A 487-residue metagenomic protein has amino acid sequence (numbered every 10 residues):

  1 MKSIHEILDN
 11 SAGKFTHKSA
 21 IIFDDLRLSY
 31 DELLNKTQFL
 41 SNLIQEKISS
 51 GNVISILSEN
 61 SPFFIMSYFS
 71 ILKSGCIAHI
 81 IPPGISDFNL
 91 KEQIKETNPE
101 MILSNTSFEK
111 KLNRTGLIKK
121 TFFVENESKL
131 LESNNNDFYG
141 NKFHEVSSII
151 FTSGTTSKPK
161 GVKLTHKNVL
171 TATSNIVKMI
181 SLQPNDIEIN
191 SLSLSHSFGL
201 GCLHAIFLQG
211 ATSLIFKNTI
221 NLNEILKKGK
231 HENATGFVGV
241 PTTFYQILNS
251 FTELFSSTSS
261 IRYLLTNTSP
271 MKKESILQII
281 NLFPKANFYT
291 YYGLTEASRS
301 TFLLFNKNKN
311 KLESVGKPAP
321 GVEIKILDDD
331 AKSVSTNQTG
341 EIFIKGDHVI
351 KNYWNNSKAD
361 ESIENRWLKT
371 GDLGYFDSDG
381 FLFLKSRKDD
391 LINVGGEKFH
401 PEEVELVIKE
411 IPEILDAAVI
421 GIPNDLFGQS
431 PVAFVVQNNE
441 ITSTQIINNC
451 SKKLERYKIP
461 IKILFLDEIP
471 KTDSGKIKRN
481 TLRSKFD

Functional and structural regions predicted by a protein language model:
H17-S19, S133-F151, S157-K158, S181-I187: Conserved pre-ATP/AMP-binding loop-to-beta segment of ANL
L26, S41-I85, S191: Conserved AMP-binding/adenylate-forming
S29-D31, S147-T171: Conserved AMP-binding A3 loop
L33-N42, V162-Q183, S191: Conserved structural elements of the adenylate-forming
F64, I85, G346, K351-N352 (+4 more regions): AMP-binding/adenylate-forming catalytic core of the ANL superfamily
L170-I187, S195-G236, S250: Conserved AMP-binding/adenylation subdomain of ANL enzymes
A234-G239, L248-N310, E323: Gly/Ser/Thr-rich phosphate-binding loop
K317-G321, K332-S362, E397-F399: Conserved ATP/PPi-binding loop(s) of AMP-dependent carboxylate-activating enzymes
